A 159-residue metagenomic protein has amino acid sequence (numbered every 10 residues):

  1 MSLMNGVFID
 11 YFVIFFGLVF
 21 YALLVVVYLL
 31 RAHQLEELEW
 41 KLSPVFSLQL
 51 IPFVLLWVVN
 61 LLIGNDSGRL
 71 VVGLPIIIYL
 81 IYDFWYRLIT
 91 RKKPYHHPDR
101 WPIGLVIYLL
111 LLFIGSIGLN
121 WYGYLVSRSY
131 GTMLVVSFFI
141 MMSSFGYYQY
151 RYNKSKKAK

Functional and structural regions predicted by a protein language model:
V7-Q34: N-terminal signal-anchor/start-transfer transmembrane helix
F15-F20, R69-I81, R128-I140: Hydrophobic core segments of alpha-helical transmembrane domains in multi-pass membrane proteins
A22-V26, L80-L88, F138-Y152: Transmembrane alpha-helical segments that form the membrane-embedded catalytic/substrate-channel core of multi-pass
L29-S43, L62-S67, R91-D99, Y122-S127 (+1 more regions): Membrane-interface helix-boundary motifs at transmembrane edges
E36-P52, H96-L112, K159: Juxtamembrane helix-loop boundaries in multi-pass membrane proteins
S43-V71: Membrane-helix boundary elements
L74-R87, P98-Y122, V136-M141: Hydrophobic alpha-helical membrane segments
F113-K159: Terminal transmembrane helical module of multi-pass membrane proteins
